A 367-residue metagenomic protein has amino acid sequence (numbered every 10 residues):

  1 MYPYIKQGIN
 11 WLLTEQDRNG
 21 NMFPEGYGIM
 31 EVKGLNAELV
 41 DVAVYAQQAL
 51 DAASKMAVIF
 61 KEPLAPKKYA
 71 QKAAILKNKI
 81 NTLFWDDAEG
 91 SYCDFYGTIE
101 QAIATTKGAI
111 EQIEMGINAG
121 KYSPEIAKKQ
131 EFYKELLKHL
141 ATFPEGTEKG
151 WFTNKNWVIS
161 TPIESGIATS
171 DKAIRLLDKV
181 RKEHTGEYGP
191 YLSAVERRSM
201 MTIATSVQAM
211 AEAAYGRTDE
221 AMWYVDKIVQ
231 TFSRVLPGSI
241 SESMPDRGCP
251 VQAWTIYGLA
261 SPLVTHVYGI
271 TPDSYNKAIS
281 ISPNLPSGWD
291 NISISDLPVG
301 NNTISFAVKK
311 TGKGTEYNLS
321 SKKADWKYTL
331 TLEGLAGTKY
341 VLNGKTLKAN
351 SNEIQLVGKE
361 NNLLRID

Functional and structural regions predicted by a protein language model:
Y2-K6, N10, A37-V44, Q48-I59 (+4 more regions): Active-site core of glycosidic bond-cleaving carbohydrate-active enzymes
L13, D17, V58, N78-N81 (+2 more regions): Helix-capping and short linker residues that terminate individual alpha-solenoid repeat units
G20-M22: Acidic, glycine-anchored loop motifs typical of Ca2+
P24-A37: Aromatic- and acidic-residue-enriched carbohydrate-binding clefts of CAZyme catalytic domains
K72, L76, T329-T331: Short, 15-30-residue, compositionally biased linear elements with alpha-helical propensity or flexible coil
A211-D367: Non-catalytic C-terminal accessory modules of carbohydrate-active enzymes
